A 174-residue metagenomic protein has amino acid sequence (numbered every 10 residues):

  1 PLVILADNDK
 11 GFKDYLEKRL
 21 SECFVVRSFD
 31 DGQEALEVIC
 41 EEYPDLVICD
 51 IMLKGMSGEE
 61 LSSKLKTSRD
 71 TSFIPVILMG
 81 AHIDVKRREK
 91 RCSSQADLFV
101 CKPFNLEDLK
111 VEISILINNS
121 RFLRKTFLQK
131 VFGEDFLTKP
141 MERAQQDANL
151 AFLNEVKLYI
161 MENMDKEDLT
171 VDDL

Functional and structural regions predicted by a protein language model:
P1-G11, L16-E17, V47: Conserved acidic segment of CheY-like receiver
K13, E60, S72, I83-F99 (+1 more regions): Alpha4 helix (beta4-alpha4-beta5 surface) of REC/receiver domains from two-component response regulators
C23-D31, V38: Short hydrophobic/Thr-rich beta-strand motif most characteristic of the beta2 strand and flanking loop of CheY-like
D31-E34, S57-E60: Acidic catalytic/metal-coordinating carboxylates
E42-C49, L53: Active-site beta3 strand of CheY-like receiver
K54, V100-K102: A Lys-centered signature of the CheY-like receiver
F104-I113, K125-T126: C-terminal output helix
